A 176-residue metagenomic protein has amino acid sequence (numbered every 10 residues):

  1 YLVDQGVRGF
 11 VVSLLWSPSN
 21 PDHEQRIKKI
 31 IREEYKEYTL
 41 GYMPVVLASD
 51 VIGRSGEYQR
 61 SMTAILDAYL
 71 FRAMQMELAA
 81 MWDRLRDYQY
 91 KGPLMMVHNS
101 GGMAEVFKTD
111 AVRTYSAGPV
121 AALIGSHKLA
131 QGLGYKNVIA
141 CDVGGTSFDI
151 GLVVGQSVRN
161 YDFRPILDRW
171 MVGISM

Functional and structural regions predicted by a protein language model:
Y1-M176: N-terminally biased helix-coil "hinge/interface" segments that flank
